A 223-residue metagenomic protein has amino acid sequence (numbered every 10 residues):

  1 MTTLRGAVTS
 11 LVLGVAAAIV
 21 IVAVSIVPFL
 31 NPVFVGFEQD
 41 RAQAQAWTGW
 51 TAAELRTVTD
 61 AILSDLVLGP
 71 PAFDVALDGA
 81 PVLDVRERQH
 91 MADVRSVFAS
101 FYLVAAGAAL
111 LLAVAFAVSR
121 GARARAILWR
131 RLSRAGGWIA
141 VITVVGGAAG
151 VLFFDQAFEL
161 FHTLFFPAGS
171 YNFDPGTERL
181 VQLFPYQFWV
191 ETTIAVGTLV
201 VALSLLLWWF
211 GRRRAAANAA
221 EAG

Functional and structural regions predicted by a protein language model:
M1-V35: Hydrophobic secretory-pathway targeting helix
T3-L11, A109-F154, L206-G223: Juxtamembrane interface at the cytosolic side of transmembrane helices
L30-W47: Alpha-helical transmembrane signal-anchor/signal-peptide segments
A42-L55, A76-R86, S133-L152: Hydrophobic alpha-helical transmembrane segments
G49-G69: Short extracytoplasmic
L68-G107, Y186-V196: Individual transmembrane alpha-helix segments
A149-P175: Juxtamembrane non-transmembrane "cap" segments at the membrane-aqueous interface of multi-pass membrane proteins
G169-G223: Terminal transmembrane helical module of multi-pass membrane proteins
